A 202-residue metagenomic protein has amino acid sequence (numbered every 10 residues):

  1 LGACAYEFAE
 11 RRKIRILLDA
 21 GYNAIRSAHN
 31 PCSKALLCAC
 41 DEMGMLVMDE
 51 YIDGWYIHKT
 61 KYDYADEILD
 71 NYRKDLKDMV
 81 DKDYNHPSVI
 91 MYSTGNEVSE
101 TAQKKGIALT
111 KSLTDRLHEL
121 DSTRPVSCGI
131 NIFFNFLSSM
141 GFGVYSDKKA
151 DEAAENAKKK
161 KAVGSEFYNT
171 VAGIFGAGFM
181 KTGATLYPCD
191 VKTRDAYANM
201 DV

Functional and structural regions predicted by a protein language model:
L1-K111, V126-S127: Active-site-adjacent substrate/metal-binding segments within catalytic domains of carbohydrate-active enzymes
A108-V202: Extracellular glycoside hydrolase catalytic/binding regions
